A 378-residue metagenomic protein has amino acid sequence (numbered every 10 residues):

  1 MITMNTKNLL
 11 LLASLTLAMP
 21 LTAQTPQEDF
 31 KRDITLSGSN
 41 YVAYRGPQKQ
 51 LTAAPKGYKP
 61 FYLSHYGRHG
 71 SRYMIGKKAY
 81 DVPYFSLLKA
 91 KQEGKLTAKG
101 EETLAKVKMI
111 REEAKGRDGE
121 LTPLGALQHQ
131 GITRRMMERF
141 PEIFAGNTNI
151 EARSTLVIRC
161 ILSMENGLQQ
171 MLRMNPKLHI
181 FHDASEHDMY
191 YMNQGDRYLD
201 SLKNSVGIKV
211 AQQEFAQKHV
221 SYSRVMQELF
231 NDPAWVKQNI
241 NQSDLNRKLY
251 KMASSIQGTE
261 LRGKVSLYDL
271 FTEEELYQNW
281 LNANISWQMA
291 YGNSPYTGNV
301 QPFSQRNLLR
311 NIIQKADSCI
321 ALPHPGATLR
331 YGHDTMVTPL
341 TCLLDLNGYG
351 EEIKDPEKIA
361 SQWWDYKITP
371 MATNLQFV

Functional and structural regions predicted by a protein language model:
M1-P26: Bacterial Sec-dependent N-terminal signal peptides
Q24-N149, V157-T328, G332-V378: Signature for phosphate-centric chemistry
